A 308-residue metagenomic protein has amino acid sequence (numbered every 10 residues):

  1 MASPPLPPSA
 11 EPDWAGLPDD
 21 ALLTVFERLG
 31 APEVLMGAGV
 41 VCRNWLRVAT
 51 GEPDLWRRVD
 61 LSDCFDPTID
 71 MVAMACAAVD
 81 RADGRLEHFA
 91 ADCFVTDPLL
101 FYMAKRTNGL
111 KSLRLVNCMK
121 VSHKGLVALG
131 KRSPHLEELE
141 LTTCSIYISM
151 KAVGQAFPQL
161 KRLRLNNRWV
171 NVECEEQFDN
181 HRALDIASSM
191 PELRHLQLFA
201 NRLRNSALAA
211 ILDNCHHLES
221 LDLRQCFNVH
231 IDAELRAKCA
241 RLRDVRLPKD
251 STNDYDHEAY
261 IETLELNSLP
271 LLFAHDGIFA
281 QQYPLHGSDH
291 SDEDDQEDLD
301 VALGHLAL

Functional and structural regions predicted by a protein language model:
M1-C93: N-terminal adaptor-interaction module of cullin-RING ubiquitin ligase components
A2-P8, D70, L160-N166, N171-Q177 (+2 more regions): C-terminal capping region of solenoid repeat domains
D13-W14, L46-E52, A73-D83, L99-G109 (+5 more regions): Leucine-rich repeat
L35, E137-A152: Acidic (E/D-rich), amphipathic helical modules within compact regulatory domains
V59, E87-A91, L113-V116, L139-T142 (+4 more regions): Conserved hydrophobic beta-strand positions in leucine-rich repeat
D66-A73, C93-F101, M119-K124, T143-M150 (+4 more regions): Short, solvent-exposed loop/turn at the beta-strand->alpha-helix junction within individual leucine-rich repeat
I69-V72, C76-D83, E87-V121, G125 (+3 more regions): Substrate-receptor adaptors of ubiquitin E3 ligases
A78, F94-V95, Y102-R106, K120-V121 (+5 more regions): Plant-skewed but cross-kingdom recognition/interaction modules and surfaces
